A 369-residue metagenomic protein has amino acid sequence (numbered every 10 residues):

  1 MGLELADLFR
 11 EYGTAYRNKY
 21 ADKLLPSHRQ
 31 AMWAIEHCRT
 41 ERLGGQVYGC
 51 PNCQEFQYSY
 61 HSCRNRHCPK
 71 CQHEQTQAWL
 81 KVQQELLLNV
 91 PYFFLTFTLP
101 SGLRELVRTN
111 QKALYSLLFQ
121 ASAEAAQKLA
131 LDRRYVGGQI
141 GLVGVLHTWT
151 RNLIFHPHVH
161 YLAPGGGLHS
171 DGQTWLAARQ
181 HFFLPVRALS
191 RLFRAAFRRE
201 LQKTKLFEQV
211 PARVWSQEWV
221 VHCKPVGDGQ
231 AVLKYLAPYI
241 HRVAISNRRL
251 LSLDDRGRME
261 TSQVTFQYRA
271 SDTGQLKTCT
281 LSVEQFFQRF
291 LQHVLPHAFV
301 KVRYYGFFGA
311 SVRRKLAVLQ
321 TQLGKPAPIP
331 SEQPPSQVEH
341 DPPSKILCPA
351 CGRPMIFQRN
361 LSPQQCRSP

Functional and structural regions predicted by a protein language model:
M1-P369: Beta->alpha loop/short-helix hinge microenvironment recognizer with preference for catalytic Tyr/His contexts
